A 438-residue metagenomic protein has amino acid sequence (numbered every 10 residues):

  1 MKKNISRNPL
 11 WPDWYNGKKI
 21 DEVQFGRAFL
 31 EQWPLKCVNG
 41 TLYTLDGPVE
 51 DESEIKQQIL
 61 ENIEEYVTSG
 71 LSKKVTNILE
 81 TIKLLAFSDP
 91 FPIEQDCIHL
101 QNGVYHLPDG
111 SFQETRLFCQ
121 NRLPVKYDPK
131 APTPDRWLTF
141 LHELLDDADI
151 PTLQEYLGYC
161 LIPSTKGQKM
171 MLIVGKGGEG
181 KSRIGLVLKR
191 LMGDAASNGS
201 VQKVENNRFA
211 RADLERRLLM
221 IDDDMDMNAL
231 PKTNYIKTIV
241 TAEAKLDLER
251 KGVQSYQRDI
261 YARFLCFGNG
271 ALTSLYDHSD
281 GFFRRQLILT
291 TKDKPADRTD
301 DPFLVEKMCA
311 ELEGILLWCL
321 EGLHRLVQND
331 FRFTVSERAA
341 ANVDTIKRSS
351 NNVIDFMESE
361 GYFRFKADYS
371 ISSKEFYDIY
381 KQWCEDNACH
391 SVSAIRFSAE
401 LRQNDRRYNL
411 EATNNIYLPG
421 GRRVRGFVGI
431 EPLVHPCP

Functional and structural regions predicted by a protein language model:
M1-K2, V38-E65: Modules that initiate DNA replication and primer synthesis
M1-V38, E64-P438: Feature primarily recognizes SF3-like P-loop helicase cores of small DNA viruses
